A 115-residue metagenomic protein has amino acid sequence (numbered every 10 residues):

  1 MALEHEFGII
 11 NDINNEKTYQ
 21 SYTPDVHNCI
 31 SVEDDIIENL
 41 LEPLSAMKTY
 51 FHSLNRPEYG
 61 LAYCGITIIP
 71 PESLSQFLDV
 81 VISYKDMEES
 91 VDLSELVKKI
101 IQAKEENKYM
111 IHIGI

Functional and structural regions predicted by a protein language model:
M1-E106, I115: Acidic (Asp/Glu-rich) sequence patches and key acidic residues that form negatively charged surfaces used
I111: Conserved GNAT acetyl-CoA-binding A-motif
